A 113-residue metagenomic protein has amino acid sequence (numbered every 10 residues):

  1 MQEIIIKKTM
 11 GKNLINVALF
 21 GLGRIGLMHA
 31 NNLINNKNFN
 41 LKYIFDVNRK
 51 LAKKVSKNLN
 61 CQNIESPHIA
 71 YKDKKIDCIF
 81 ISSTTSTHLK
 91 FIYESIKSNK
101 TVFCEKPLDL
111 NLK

Functional and structural regions predicted by a protein language model:
M1-N58: N-terminal Rossmann-like dinucleotide-binding module
H29, L59-K113: Beta-loop-alpha module in the N-terminal Rossmann-like domain of NAD(P)-dependent dehydrogenases, especially those
